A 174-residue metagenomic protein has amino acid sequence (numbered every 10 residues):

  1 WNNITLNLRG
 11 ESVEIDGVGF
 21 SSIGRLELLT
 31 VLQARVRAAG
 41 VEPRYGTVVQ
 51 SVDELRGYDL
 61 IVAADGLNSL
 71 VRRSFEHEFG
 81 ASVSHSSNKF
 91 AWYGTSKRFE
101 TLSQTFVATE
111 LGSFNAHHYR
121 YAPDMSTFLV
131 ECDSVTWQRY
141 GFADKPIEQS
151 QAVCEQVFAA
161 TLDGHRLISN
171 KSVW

Functional and structural regions predicted by a protein language model:
W1-W92: Conserved N-terminal helical subregion
E11, Q33, R37, L67 (+4 more regions): Residue-level marker of positions within ordered structural domains that often coincide with functionally constrained
I15-V18, G24, E100-W174: Conserved FAD/dinucleotide-binding core of flavoprotein oxidoreductases
N68-L111, S134-T136, E155: Central beta-strand plus flanking loop segment that forms part of the substrate or channel wall within the catalytic
